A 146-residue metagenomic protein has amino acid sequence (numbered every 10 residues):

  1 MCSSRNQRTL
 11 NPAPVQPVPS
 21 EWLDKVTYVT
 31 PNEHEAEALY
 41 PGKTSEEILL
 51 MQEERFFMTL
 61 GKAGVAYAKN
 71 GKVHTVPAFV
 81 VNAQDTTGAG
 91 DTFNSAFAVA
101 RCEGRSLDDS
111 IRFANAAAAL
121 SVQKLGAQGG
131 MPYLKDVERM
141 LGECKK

Functional and structural regions predicted by a protein language model:
M1-E47, A63-G64: Conserved beta-alpha-beta core of the PfkB/ribokinase-like small-molecule kinase fold
P17, T44-K146: Conserved phosphate-binding/catalytic region of the ribokinase-like
